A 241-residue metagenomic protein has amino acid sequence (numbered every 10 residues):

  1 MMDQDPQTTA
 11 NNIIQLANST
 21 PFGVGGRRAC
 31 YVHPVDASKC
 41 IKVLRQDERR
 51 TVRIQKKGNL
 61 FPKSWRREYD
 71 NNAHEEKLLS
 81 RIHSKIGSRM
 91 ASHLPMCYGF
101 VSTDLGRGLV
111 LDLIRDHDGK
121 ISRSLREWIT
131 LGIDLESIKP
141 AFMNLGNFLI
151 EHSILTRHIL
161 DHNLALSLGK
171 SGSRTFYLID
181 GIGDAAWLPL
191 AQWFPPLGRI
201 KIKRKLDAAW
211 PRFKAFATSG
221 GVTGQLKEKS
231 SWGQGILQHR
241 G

Functional and structural regions predicted by a protein language model:
M1-T20: Juxta-kinase regulatory segment immediately upstream of eukaryotic protein kinase catalytic domains
P21, G26-R81: ATP-binding glycine-rich loop module of kinase domains
V32-H33, G99, L113, L166-L168: Conserved hydrophobic "DFG−1" position in protein kinase catalytic cores
D36, G106-R107, R174: Conserved catalytic motifs of the protein kinase core domain
C40-Q46, D112-I114, D180-I182: Active-site ExK catalytic segment of metal-dependent nucleases
N59-P62, I129-F142, N147-H158, L166-G241: C-lobe/activation-segment region of protein kinase-like
L78-S92: Structural motif at the C-terminus of the N-lobe alphaC helix and the adjacent alphaC-beta4 loop of the Hanks-type
R89-I138: Conserved structural core of kinase catalytic domains
